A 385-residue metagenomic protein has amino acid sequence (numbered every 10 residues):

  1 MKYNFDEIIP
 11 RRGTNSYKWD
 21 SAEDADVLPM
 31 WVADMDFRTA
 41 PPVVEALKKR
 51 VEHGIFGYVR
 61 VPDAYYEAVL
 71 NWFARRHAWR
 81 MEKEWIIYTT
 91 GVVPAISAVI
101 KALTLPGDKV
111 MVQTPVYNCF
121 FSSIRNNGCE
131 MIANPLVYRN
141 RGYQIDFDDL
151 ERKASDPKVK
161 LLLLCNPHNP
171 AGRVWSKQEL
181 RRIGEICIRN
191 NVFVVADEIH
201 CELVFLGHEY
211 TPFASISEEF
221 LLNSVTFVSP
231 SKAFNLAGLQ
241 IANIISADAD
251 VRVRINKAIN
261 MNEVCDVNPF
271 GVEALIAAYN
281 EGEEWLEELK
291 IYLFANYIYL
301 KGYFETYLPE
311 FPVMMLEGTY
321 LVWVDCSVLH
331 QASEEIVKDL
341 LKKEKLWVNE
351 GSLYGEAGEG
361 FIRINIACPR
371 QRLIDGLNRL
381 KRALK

Functional and structural regions predicted by a protein language model:
K2-G91, A98, N280-E281: N-terminal small-domain helix-loop-helix segment of the aminotransferase-like
E45, E218, L222-F294, G302: Conserved core segment of the aminotransferase class I/II
F56-E185, E202-L203, Y210-E219, V225: Conserved core of the PLP fold type I
E82-K83, M315-Y320, E359: Short Gly/Ser/Thr- and Asp/Glu-enriched loop/turn motifs at secondary-structure junctions
I276, Y292-K301, V313-C326: Conserved glycine-rich beta-strand-loop-beta hairpin in the small C-terminal domain of fold type I
H330-A332, D339-V348, Y354-K385: PLP-dependent enzyme catalytic core of the Aspartate aminotransferase-like
